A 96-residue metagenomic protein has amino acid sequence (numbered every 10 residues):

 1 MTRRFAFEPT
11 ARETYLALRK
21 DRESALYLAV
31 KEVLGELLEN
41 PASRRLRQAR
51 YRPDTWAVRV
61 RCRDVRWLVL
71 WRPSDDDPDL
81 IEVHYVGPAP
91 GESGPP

Functional and structural regions predicted by a protein language model:
M1-R4, L18, R59-P96: Enriched for short, Lys/Arg-rich terminal
M1-V33: Arg/Lys-rich, positively charged N-terminal/basic patches that mediate binding to nucleic acids
E23, A42, A49, E82-V83 (+1 more regions): Short linear functional motifs in flexible/disordered or boundary regions
L26-V30, R45, R52, V86: Residue-level detector of alpha-helical recognition elements and their boundaries
G35-R63: A short, surface-exposed loop/turn module that caps and links secondary-structure elements
